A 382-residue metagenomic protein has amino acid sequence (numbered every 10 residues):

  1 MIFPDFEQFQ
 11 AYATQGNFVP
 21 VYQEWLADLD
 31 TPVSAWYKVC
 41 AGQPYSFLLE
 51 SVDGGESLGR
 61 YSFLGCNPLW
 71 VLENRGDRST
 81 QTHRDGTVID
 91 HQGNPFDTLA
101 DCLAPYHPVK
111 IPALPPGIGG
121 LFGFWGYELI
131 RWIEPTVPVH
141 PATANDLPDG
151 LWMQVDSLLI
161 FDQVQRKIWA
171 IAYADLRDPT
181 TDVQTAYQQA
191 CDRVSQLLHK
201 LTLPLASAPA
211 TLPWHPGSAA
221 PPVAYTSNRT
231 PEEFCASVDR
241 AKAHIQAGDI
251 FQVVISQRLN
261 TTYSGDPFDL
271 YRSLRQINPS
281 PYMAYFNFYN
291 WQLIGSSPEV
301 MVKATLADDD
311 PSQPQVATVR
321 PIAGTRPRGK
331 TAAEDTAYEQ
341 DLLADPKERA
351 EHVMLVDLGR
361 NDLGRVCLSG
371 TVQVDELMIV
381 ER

Functional and structural regions predicted by a protein language model:
M1-R382: Extended alpha-helical targeting/anchoring segments, especially N-terminal organellar/secretory targeting helices
